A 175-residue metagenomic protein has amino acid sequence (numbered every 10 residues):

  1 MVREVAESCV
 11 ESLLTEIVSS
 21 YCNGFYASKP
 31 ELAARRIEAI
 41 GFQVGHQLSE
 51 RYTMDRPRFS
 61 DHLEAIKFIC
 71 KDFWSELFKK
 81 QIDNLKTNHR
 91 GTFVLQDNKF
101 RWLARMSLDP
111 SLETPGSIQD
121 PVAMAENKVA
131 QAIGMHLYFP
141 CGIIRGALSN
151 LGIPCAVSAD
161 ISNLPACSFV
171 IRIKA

Functional and structural regions predicted by a protein language model:
M1-G134, A175: N-terminal accessory segment detector
N84-K86, V157-S162: Short beta-strand
G91, L151-C155, P165-C167: Core residues of folded domains in eukaryotic genome-function proteins
Q96, S158, V170-R172: Residues in well-ordered beta-strands of folded domains
H136-P154: Mixed-charge, glycine-accented linear interaction segment located at domain edges/termini
L164-A175: C-terminal helix/juxtamembrane-tail motif
